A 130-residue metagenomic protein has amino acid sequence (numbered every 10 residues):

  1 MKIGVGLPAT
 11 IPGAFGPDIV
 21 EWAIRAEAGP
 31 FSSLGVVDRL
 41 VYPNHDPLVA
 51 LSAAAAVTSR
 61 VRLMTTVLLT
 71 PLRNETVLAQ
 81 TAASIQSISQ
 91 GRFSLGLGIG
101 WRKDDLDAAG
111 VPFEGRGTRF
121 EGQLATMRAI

Functional and structural regions predicted by a protein language model:
M1-T58, R62: N-terminal beta1-alpha1-beta2 module of alpha/beta enzyme domains
K2-G16, P71-I130: Flexible, glycine-rich active-site loops centered on histidine and acidic residues that chelate a metal or position
V37, T66, G96-G98: Structural motif
V41-N44, T65-R73: Active-site nucleophile and cofactor-binding loops and adjacent substrate-binding regions of central metabolic enzymes
R62-L63, F93: Secondary-structure boundary/capping signal
